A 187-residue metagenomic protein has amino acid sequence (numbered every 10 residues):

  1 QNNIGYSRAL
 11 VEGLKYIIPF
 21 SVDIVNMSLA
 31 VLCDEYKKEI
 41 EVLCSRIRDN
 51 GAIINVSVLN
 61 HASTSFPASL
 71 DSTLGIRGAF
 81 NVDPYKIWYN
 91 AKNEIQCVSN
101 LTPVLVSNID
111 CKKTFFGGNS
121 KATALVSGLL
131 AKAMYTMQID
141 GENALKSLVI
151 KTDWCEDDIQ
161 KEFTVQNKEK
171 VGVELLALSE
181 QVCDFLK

Functional and structural regions predicted by a protein language model:
Q1-S7, T136-S147: Subtilisin-like serine protease catalytic core
Q1-V31: Subtilisin-like peptidase catalytic core
I24, G51-I53, L74, E174: Proline-centered loop/turn at the N-terminus of a beta-strand
N26-A30, S57, G78: A cross-family glycoside hydrolase active-site/sugar-binding cleft signature
E35-I54: Catalytic-core regions built around general acid/base machinery
S63-Y135: Extracellular S/T/G-rich loop segment that most often corresponds to the catalytic His/Ser-adjacent loop
D158-V171: A short, basic/flexible loop-to-alpha-helix module at the beginning of a structural domain
K170-L186: Glycine-rich adenosine-cofactor-binding loop
